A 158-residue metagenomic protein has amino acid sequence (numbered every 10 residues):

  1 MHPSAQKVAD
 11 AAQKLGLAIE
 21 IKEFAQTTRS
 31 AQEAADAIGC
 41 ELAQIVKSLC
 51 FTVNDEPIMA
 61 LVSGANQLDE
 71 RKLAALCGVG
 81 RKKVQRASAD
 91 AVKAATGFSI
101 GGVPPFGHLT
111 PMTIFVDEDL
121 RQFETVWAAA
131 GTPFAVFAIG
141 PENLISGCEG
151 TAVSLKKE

Functional and structural regions predicted by a protein language model:
M1-E158: Extended, low-hydrophobicity, polar/charged segments
